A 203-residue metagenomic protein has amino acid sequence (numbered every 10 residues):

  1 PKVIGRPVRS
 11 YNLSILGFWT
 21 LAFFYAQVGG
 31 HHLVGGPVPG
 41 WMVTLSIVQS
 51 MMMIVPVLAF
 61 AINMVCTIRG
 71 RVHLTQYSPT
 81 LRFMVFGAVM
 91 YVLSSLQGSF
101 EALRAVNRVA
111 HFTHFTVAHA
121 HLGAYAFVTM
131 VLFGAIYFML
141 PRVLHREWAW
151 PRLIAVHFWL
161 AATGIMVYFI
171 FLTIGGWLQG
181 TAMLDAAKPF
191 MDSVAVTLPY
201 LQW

Functional and structural regions predicted by a protein language model:
P1-I4, Y11-V34, S46-T67, L81-R104 (+2 more regions): Hydrophobic cores of alpha-helical transmembrane segments in multi-pass integral membrane proteins
V38-S50, Q76, A110-V117: Non-cytosolic membrane-interface motifs at loop->transmembrane helix junctions
R71-L74: Membrane-interfacial, low-structure loops and terminal tails that flank and connect transmembrane helices in multi-pass
